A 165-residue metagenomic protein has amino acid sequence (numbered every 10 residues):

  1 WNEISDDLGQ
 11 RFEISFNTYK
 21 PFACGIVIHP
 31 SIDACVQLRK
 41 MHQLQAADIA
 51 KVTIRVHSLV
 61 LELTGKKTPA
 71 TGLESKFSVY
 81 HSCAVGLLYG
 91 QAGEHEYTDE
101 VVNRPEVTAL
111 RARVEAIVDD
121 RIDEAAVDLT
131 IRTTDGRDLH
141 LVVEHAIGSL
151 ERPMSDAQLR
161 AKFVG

Functional and structural regions predicted by a protein language model:
W1-G165: Terminal-appendage/accessory-domain detector
